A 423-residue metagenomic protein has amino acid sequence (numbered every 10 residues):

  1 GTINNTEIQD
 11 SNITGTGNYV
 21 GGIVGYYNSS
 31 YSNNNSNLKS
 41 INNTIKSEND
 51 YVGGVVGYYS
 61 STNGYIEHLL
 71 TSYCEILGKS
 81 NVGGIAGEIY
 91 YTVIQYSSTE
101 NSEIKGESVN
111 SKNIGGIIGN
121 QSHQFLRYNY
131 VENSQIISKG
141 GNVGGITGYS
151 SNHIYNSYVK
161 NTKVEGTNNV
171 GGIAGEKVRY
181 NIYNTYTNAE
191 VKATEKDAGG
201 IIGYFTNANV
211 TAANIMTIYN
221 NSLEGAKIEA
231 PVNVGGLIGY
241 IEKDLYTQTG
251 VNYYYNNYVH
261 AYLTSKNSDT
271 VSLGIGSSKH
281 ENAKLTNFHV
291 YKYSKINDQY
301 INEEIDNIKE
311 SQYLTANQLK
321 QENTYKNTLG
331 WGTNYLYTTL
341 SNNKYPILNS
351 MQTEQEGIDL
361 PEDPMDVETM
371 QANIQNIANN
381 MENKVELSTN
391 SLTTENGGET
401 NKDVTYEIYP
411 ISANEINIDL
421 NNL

Functional and structural regions predicted by a protein language model:
G1-N422: Predominantly extracellular beta-rich ligand-binding scaffolds that present long acidic/polar faces for carbohydrate
